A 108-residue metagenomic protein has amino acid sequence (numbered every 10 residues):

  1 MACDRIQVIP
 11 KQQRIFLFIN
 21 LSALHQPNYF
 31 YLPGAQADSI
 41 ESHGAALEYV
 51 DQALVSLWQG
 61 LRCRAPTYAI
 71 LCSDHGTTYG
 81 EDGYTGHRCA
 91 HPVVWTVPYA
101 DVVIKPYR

Functional and structural regions predicted by a protein language model:
M1-R108: Catalytic domains that recognize anionic headgroups
